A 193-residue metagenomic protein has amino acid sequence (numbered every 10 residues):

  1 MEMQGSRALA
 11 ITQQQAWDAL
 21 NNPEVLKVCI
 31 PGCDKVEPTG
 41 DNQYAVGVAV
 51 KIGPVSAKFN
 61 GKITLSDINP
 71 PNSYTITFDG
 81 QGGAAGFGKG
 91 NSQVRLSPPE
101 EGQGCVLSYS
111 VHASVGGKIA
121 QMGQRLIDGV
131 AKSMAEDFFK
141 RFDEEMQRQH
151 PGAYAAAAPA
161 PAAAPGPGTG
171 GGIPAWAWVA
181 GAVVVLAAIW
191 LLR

Functional and structural regions predicted by a protein language model:
M1-G47, K51, W178-R193: Hydrophobic ligand-binding cavity/cleft-lining segments
E2-A8, Q43-A45, K58-N60, S73 (+2 more regions): Intrinsic-disorder/low-complexity, polar/charged segments enriched in Ser/Thr/Lys/Arg/Asp/Glu/Gln
G5, D34, G61-D67, N91-P98: Hydrophobic/aromatic beta-strand elements that line small-molecule binding cavities or substrate pockets in beta-rich
A16-L20, L26, L65, Y109 (+1 more regions): Hydrophobic pocket/interface hotspot
P38-D79: Glycine-rich portal/gate segments that line the openings of hydrophobic small-molecule binding cavities
G80-G129: Beta-strand/loop substructures that line and gate deep hydrophobic ligand-binding cavities in soluble
G116-A157: A conserved amphipathic terminal alpha-helix motif
A156-R193: C-terminal single-pass membrane-anchor helix
